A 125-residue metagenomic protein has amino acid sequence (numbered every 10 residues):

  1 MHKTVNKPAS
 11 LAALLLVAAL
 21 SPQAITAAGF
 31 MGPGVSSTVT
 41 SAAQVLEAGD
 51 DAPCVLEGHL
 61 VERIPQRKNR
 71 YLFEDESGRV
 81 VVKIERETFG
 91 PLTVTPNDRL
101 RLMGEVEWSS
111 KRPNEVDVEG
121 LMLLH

Functional and structural regions predicted by a protein language model:
H2-A12: Bacterial N-terminal signal peptides that target proteins for export
T4, L20-H125: OB-fold and OB-like single-stranded nucleic-acid-recognition modules and their adjacent interaction interfaces
S10-L14, S36-V39: Low-complexity, intrinsically disordered regions enriched in charged/polar residues
A12-P22: Bacterial N-terminal signal peptides
